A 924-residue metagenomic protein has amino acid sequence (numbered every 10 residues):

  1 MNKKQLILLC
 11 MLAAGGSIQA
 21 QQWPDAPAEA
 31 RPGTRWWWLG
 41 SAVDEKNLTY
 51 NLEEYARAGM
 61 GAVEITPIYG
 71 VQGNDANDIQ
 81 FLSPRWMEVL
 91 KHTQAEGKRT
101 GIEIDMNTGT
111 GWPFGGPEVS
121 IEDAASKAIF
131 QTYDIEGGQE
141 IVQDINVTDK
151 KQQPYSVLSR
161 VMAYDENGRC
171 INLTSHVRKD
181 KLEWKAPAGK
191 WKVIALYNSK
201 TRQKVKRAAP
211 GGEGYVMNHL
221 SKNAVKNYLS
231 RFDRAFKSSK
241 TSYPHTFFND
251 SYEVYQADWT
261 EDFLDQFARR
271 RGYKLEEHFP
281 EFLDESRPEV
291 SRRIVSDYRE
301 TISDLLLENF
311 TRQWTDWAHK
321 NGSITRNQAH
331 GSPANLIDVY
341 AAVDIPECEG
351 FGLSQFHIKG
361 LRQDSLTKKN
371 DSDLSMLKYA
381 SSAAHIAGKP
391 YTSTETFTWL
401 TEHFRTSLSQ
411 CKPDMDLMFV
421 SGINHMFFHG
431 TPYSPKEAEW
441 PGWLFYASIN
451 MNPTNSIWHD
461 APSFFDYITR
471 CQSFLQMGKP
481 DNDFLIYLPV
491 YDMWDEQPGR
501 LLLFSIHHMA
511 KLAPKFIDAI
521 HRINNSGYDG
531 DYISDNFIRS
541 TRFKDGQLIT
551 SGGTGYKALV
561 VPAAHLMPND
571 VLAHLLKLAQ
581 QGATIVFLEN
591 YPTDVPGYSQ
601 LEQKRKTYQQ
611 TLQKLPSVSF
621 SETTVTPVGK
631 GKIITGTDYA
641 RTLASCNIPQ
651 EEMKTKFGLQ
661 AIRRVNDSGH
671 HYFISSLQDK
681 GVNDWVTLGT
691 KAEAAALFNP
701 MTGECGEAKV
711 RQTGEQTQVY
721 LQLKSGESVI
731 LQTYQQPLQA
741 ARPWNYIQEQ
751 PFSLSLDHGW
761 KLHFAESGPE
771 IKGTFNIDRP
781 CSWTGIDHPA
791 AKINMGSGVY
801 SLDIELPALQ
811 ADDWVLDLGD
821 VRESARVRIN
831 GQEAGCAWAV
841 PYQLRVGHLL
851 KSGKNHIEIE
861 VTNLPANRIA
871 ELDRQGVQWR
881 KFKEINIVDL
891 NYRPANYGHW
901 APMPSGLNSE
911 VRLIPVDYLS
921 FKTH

Functional and structural regions predicted by a protein language model:
M1-Q21: Bacterial Sec-dependent N-terminal signal peptides
Q21-A62: Mature N-terminal segment immediately following signal peptide/propeptide cleavage in secreted/periplasmic
P32-G33, T49, A62, L82-W112 (+10 more regions): Carbohydrate-binding surfaces of carbohydrate-active enzymes
I68-H176, W184, V193-Y197, V205-K206 (+1 more regions): Acidic/aromatic-lined carbohydrate-recognition and catalytic surfaces of CAZymes acting on diverse glycans
G109-E122, Q736-H758, L762, L864-L913: Glycine/proline-rich low-complexity spacer/linker segments in large multi-domain proteins
K151-K237, Q712-F752, S852-K854: Extended acidic/polar, glycine-enriched regions that form or flank non-catalytic beta-rich accessory modules
T687, I804-N830, I857-V861: Aromatic-lined ligand-binding clefts that engage carbohydrates, nucleic acids, or primary amines
A834-G835: Short hydrophobic beta-strand segments in globular cytosolic domains
